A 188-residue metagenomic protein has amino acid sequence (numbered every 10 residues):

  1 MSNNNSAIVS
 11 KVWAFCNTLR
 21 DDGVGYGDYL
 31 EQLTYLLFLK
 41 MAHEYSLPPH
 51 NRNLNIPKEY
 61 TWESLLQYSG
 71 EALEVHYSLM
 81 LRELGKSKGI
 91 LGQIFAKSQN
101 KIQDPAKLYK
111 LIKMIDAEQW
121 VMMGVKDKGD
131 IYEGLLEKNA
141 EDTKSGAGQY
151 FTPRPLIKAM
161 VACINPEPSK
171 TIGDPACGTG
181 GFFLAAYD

Functional and structural regions predicted by a protein language model:
M1-P168: Non-catalytic, mostly N-terminal accessory regions of nucleic-acid modification and defense proteins
G146, A176-T179: Short glycine/serine/threonine-biased micro-segments
S169-A176: Conserved class I S-adenosyl-L-methionine
T179-D188: Conserved SAM-binding loop of SAM-dependent methyltransferases across substrates and taxa, primarily the Class I
